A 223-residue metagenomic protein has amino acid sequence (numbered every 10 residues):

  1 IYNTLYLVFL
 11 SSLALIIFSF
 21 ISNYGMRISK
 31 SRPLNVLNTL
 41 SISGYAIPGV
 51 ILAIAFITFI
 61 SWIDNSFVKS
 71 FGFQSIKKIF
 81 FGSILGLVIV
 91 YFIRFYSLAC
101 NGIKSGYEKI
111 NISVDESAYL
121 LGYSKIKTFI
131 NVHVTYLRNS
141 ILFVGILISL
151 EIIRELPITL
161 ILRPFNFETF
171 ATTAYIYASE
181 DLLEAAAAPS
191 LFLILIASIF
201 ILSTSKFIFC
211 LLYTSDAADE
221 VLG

Functional and structural regions predicted by a protein language model:
I1-L13, S29-S31, Q74, E180-D181: Periplasmic/extracellular loop-to-transmembrane helix junction in inner-membrane transport proteins
L10-S41, I54, I103, V114 (+2 more regions): Transmembrane-helix boundary motif in ABC transporter permease subunits
S29, E116-K127, N131-L137, S179: Short helix-to-coil transition segments within interhelical loops that connect adjacent transmembrane helices
P33-L34, A53-F92, I126, L162-F165: Membrane-interfacial helix termini and adjacent extracytoplasmic/periplasmic loops of multi-pass transporters
S43, I93, C100-I103, N111 (+1 more regions): Transmembrane alpha-helices
F80-Y119, G145: Membrane-cytosol interface at the C-terminal ends of specific transmembrane alpha-helices in multi-pass membrane
A118, Y213-E220: Conserved small/polar residues in nucleotide/adenosyl-binding loops
I153, T159-L202: Interhelical loop and adjacent transmembrane-helix boundary motif in polytopic membrane transport permeases
